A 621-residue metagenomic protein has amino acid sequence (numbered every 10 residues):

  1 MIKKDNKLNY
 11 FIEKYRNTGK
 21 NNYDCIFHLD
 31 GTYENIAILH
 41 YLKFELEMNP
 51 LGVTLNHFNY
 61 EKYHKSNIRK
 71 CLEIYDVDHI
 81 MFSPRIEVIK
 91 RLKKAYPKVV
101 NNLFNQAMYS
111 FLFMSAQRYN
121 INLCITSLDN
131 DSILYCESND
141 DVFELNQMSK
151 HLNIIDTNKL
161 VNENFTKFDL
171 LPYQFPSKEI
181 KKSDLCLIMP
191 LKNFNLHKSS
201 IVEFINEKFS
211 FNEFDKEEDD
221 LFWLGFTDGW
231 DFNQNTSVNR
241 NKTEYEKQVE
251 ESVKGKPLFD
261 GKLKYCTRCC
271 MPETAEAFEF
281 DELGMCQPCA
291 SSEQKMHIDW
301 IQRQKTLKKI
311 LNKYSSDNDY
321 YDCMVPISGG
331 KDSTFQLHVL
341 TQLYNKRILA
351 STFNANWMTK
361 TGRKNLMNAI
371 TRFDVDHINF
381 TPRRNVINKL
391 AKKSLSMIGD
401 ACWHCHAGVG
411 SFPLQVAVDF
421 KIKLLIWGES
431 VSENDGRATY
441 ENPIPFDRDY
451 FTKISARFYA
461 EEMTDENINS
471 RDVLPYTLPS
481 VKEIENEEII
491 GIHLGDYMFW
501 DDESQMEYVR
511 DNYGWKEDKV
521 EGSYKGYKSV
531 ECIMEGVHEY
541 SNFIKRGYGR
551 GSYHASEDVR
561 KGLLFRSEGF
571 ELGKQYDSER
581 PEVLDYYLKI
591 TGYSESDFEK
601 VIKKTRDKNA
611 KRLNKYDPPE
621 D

Functional and structural regions predicted by a protein language model:
M1-N22, Y41-C323, V339, L343-D621: Nucleotide-activated chemistry modules centered on ATP-dependent adenylation/adenylyltransferase
I26-E34, C323-D332: Short, glycine-rich nucleotide/cofactor-binding loops
A37-I38, F335-Q336: Hydrophobic positions on the alpha1 helix immediately C-terminal to the Walker A/P-loop
